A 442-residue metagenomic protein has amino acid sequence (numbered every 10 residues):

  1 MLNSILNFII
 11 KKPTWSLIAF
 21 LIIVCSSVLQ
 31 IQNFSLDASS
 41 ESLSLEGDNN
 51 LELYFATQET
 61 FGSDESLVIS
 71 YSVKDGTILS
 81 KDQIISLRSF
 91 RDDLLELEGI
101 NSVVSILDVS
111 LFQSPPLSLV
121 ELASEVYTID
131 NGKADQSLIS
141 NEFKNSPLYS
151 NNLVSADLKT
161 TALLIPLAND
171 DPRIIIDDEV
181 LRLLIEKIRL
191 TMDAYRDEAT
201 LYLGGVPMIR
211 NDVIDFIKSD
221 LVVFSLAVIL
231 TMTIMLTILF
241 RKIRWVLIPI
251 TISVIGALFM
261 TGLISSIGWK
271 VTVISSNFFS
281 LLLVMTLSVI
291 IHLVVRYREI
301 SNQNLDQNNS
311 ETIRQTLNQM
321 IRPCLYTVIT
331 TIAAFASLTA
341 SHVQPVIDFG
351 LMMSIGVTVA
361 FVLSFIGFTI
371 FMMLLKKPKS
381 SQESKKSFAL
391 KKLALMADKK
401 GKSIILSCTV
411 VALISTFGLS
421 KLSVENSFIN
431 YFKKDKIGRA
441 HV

Functional and structural regions predicted by a protein language model:
M1-L21, N304-Q307, R314, V362-L413: Interfacial helix-loop-helix hairpins and adjacent transmembrane helices of multi-pass alpha-helical membrane proteins
N7, K218-V271, S341-Q344: Interfacial segments of transmembrane alpha-helices in multi-pass membrane proteins
F20-S27, V228-L236, I252, G256 (+5 more regions): Alpha-helical transmembrane segments of integral membrane proteins
Q32-Q113, L190, S427-H441: Extracytoplasmic/periplasmic
F55, E59, I129-I243: Extracytoplasmic
S266, L283-R298, I321-S384, I405: Transmembrane alpha-helices and their membrane-interface boundaries in multi-pass membrane transporters and channels
I300-I329: Helix-loop junctions and hydrophobic alpha-helical segments within the transmembrane domains of large membrane
K400-H441: Juxtamembrane segments of multi-pass membrane proteins
